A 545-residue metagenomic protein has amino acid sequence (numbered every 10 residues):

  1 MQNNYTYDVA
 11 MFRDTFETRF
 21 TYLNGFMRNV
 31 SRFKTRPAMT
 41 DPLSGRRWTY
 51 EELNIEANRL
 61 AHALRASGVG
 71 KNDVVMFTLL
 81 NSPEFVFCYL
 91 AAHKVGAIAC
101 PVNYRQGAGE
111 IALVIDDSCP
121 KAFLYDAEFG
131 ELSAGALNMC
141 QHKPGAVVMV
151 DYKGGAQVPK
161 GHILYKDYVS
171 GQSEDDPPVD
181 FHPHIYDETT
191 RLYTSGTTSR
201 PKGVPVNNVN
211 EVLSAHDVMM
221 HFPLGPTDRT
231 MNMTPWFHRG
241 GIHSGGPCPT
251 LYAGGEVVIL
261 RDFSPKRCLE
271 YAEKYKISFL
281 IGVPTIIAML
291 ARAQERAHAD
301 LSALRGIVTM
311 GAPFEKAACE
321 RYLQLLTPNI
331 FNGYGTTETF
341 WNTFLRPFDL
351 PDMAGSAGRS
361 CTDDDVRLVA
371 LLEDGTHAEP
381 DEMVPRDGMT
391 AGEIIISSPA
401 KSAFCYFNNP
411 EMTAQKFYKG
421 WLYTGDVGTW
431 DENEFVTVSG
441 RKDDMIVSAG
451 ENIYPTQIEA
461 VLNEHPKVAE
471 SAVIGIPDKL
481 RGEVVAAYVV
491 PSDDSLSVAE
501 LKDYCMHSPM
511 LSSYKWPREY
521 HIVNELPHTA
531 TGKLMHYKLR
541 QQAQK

Functional and structural regions predicted by a protein language model:
T35, M149, H162-I163, S170-Y193 (+2 more regions): Conserved pre-ATP/AMP-binding loop-to-beta segment of ANL
T35-S82, V86-L90, G107-A112, D116 (+1 more regions): Conserved AMP-binding/adenylate-forming core of the ANL superfamily
R47-E51, D180, T189-L213: Conserved AMP-binding A3 loop
A66-S67, K94-S170, S492-D494: Structural core segment of the AMP-binding/adenylate-forming
Q106, A112-L113, F123-Y125, L280 (+6 more regions): AMP-binding/adenylate-forming catalytic core of the ANL superfamily
V150, M510-K533: AMP-binding/adenylate-forming catalytic domain of the ANL superfamily
V212-R229, F237-F279, A293-Q294: Conserved AMP-binding/adenylation subdomain of ANL enzymes
I277-G282, A291-M353, C361, D365: Gly/Ser/Thr-rich phosphate-binding loop
